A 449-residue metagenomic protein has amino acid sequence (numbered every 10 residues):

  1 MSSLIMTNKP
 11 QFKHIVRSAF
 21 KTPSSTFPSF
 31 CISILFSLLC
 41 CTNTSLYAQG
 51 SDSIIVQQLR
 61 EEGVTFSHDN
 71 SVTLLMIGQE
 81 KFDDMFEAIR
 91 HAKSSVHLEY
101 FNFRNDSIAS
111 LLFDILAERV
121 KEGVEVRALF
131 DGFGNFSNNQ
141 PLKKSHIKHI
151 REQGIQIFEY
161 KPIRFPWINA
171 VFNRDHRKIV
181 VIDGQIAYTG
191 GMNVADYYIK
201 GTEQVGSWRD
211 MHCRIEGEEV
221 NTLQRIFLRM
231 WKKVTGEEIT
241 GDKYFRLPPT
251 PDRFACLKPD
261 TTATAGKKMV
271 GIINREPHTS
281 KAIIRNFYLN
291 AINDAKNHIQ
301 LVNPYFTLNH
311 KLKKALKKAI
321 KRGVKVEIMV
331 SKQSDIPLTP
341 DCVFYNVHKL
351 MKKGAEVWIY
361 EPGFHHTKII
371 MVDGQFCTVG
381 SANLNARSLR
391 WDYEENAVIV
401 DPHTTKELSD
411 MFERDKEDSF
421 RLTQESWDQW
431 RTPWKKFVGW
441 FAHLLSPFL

Functional and structural regions predicted by a protein language model:
M1-S51: Bacterial Sec-dependent N-terminal signal peptides
N8, C41, S45-L449: Charged, low-complexity intrinsically disordered terminal segments
